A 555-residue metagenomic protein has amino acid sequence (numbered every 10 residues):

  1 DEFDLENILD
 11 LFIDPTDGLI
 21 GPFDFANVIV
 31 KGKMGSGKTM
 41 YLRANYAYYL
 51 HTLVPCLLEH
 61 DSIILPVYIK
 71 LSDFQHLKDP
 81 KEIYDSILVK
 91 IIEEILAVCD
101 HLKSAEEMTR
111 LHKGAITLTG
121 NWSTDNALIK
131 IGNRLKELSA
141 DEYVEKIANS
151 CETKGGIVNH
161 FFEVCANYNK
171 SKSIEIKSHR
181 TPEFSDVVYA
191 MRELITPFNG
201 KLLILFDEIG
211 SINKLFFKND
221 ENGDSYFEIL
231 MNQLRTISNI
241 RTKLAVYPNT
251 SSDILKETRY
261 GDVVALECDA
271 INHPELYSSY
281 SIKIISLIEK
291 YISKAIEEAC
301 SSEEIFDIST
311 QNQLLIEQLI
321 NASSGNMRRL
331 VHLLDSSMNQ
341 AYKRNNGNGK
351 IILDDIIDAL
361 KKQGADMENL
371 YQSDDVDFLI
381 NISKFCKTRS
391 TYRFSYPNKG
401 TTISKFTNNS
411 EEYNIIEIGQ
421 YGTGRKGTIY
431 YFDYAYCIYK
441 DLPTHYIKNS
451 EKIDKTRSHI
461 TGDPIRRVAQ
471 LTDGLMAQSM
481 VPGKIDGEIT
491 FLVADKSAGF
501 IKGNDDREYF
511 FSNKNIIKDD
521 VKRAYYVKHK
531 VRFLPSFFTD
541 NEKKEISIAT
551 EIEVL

Functional and structural regions predicted by a protein language model:
D1-V28, T52-L57: A short, basic N-terminal segment
A26-N27, G32-L202, I212, P248: P-loop NTPase nucleotide-binding core
A105, T109, I285-K350: Conserved AAA+ ATPase small/helical "lid" subdomain
T181-N312: The catalytic "switch" region of P-loop NTPases
A322-G325, R329, N339, N346-K484 (+2 more regions): C-terminal leucine-rich, beta-strand-based interaction scaffolds used for sensing/assembly
I516-L534: Short nucleic-acid-contacting surface segments enriched for D/E, G, S/T with interspersed K/R
S536-L555: OB-fold/S1-family single-stranded nucleic acid-binding modules
